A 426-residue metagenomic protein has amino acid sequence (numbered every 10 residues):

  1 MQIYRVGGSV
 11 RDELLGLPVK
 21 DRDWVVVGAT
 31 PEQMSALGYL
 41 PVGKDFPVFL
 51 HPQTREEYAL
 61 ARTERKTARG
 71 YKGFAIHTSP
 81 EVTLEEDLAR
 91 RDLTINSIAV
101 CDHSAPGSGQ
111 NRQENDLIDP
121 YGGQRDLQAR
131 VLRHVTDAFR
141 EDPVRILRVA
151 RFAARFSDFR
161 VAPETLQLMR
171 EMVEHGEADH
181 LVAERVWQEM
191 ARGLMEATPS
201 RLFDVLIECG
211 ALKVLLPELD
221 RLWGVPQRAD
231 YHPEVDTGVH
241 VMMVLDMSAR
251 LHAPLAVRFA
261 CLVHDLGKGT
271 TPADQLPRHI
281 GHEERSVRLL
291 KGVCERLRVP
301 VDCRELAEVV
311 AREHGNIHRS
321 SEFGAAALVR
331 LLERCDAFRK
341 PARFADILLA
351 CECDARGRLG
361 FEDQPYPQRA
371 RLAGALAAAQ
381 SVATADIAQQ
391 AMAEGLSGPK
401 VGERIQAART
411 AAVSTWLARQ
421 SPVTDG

Functional and structural regions predicted by a protein language model:
M1-G426: Catalytic cores of the polymerase beta-like nucleotidyltransferase superfamily and closely associated nucleotide
